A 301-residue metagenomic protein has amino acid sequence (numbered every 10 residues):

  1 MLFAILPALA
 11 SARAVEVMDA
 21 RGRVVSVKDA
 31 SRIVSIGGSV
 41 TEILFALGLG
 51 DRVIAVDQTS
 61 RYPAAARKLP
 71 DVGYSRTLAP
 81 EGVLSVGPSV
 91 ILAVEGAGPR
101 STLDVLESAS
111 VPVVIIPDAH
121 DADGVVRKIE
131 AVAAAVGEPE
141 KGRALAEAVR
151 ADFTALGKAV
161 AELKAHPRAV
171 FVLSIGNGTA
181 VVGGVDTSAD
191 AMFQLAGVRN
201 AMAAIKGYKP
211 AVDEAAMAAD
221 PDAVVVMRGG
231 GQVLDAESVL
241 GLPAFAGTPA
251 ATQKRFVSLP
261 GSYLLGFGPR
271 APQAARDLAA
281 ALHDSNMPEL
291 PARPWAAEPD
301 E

Functional and structural regions predicted by a protein language model:
F3, L9-T41, E140-V172, A281-E301: Bacterial Sec-exported substrate-binding components of ABC uptake systems
M18-A20, V72-E81, A97, I205-D213: Short helix-initiation/N-cap motifs at beta->coil->alpha
R32-A97, T102, E237: A short, structured surface patch at a secondary-structure boundary
P80-G87, A109, V212-D220: Short helices/loops that flank or line small-molecule/ion binding pockets
A97-S108, A223-L242: A ligand-binding cleft/hinge motif common to bilobed small-molecule-binding domains
P99-S101, V114-A131, K164-S188, V233: Extracytoplasmic ligand-binding site segments that recognize negatively charged/polar headgroups
G124, E130-A134, R143, R228-E301: Structured C-terminal subdomain patch of bacterial secreted/periplasmic proteins
G183-K209, R228, V257-S258: His/Asp/Glu-enriched short active-site or ligand-binding loop at hydrolase and phosphoryl-transfer sites
